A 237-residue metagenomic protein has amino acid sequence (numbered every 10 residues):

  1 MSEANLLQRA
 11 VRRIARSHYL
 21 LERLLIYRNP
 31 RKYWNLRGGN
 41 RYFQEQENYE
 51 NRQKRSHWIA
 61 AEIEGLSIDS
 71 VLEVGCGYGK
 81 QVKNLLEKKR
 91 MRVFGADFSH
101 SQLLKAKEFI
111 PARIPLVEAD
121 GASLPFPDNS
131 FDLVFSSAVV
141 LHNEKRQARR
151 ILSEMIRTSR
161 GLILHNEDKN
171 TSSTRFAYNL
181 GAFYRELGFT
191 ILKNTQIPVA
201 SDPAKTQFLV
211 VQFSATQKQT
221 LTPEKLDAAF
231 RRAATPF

Functional and structural regions predicted by a protein language model:
S2-S123, N143-R150, L164-F237: Class I (Rossmann-like) S-adenosyl-L-methionine-dependent methyltransferase catalytic domain, capturing the SAM-binding
L124-N129: Short amphipathic alpha-helix with an adjacent loop that forms part of the alpha/beta core around
F135: A conserved beta-strand element that flanks and buttresses the S-adenosyl-L-methionine
A138-H142: Short catalytic micro-motifs in class I SAM-dependent methyltransferases
R149-G161: A short glycine-rich, Lys/Arg-flanked "PGG" loop and its adjoining helix->strand segment in the class I
